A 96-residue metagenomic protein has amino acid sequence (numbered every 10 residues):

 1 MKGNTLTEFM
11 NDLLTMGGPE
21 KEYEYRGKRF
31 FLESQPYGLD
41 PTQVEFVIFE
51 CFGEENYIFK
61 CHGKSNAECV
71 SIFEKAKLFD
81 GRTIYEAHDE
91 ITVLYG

Functional and structural regions predicted by a protein language model:
M1-E8, R26-L32: Charged, amphipathic alpha-helical segments
K2-K21: Short acidic, Pro/Gly- and aromatic-enriched capping/linker segments at domain boundaries
L6, L13-L14, L32, L39 (+2 more regions): Generic detector of leucine side chains in alpha-helical contexts
F9, F30-F31, F46-F52, F59 (+2 more regions): Phenylalanine-focused residue identity feature
T15-F52: Amphipathic, interaction-prone secondary-structure segments
E55-G96: Mixed-charge, Lys/Arg-enriched low-complexity segments
